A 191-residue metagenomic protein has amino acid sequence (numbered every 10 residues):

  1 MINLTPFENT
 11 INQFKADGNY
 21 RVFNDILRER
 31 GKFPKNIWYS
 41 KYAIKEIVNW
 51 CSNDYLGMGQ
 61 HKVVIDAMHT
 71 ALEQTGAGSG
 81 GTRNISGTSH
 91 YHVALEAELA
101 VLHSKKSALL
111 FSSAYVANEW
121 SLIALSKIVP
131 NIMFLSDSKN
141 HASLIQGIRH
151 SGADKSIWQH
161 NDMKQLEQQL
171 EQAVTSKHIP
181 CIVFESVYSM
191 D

Functional and structural regions predicted by a protein language model:
I2-T75: N-terminal "arm"/small-domain region of PLP-dependent enzymes with the aminotransferase-like
D54, S156, H160-D191: Active-site phosphate-binding strand-loop segment of PLP-dependent enzymes
M58, I85-T88, A142, M163-K164 (+1 more regions): Short, small-residue-enriched loops and turns at beta-alpha junctions that line or gate enzyme active sites
I65-S113: Conserved N-terminal alpha-helix of the aminotransferase class I/II PLP-enzyme fold
L110, Y115-S121, A142-L144: Short glycine/serine/threonine-rich phosphate/pyrophosphate-binding segments that cradle anionic phosphate groups
L122-A142: Conserved PLP-anchoring active-site segment centered on the Schiff-base-forming lysine
H150-G152: Short, structured coil segments at secondary-structure junctions
